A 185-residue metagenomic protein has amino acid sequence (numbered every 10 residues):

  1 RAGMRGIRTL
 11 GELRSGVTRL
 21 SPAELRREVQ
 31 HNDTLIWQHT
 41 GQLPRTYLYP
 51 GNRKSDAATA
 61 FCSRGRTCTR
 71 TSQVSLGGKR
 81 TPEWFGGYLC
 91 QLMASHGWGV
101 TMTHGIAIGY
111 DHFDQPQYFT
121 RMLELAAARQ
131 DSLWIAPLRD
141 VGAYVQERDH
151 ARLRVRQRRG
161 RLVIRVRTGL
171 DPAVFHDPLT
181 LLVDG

Functional and structural regions predicted by a protein language model:
R1-A57, C62, T67-C68, S72-S75 (+1 more regions): Metal-dependent polysaccharide deacetylase catalytic core of the NodB/CE4 family, i.e., the active-site-bearing domain
S15-V17, S75-R80, V141-Y144: A short acidic, often aromatic-flanked loop/helix-cap motif at beta-alpha or helix-coil junctions that lines enzyme
L20, A57-A60, E83, F113-Q117: Generic recognition of short, well-ordered alpha-helical segments
P22-R27, K79-P82, P116, T120: Non-membrane alpha-helical structural segments and their capping/turn regions in soluble enzymes
R26-V29, D33, T59, G86 (+2 more regions): Extracytoplasmic/secreted envelope proteins and their assembly/folding machinery, especially bacterial periplasmic
W37, T69-S72, L89, V100-G185: C-terminal domain-boundary segment and adjacent tail
S63, M93, A127: Anion (oxyanion) recognition and catalysis
T81-L92: A short, acidic, amphipathic alpha-helical segment used as a generic capping/interface helix at domain edges
